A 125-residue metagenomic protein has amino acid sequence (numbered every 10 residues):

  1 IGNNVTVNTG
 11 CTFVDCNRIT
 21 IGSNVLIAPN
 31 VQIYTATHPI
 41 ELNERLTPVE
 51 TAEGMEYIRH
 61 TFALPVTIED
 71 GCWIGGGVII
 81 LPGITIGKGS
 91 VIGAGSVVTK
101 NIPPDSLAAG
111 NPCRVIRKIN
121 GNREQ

Functional and structural regions predicted by a protein language model:
I1-I84, N111-P112, R117-R123: Flexible, glycine/small-residue-enriched loop-and-beta-strand segment within the central core of proteins
W73, V91, L107-A109: Short-chain dehydrogenase/reductase
G75, L81, G93, V98-T99: Short hydrophobic beta-strand segments in globular cytosolic domains
G87-K88: Short coil-to-helix segment of the ABC ATPase nucleotide-binding domain corresponding to the Q-loop/switch region
